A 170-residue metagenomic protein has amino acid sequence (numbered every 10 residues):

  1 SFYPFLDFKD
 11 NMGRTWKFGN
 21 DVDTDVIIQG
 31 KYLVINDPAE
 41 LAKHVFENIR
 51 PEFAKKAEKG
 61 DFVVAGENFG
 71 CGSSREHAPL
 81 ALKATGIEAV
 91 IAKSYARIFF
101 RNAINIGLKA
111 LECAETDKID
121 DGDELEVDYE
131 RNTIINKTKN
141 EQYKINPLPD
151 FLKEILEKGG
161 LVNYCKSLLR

Functional and structural regions predicted by a protein language model:
S1, L6-D10, I104-R170: Acidic, glycine-rich flexible loop/linker segments
F2-I35: Polybasic, low-complexity association/targeting segments
W16, F46, V64, I135 (+1 more regions): Residues in well-ordered beta-strands of folded domains
G19, G66, T138: Pocket-edge structural micro-motifs
D21, S73, G159-L161: Conformational gate/switch positions in structured elements
V26-Q29, L33-R131: Feature captures the catalytic cores and cofactor-binding loops of soluble hydro-lyases/lyases that act on carboxylate
